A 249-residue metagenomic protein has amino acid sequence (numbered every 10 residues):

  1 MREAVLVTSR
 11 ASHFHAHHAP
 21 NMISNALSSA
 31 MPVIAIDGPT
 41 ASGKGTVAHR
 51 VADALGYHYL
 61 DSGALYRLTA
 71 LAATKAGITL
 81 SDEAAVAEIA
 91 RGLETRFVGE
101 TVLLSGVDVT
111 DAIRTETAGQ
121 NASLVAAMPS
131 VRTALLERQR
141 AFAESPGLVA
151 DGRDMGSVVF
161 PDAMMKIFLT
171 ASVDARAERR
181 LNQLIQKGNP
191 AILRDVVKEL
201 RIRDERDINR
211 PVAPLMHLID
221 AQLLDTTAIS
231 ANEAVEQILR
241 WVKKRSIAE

Functional and structural regions predicted by a protein language model:
F14-A19: Short hydrophobic alpha-helical segments enriched in small aliphatic residues
I36: Hydrophobic anchor at the beta1->P-loop junction of P-loop NTPases
T40: The conserved Walker
K44: Conserved lysine of the Walker
V47: Hydrophobic positions on the alpha1 helix immediately C-terminal to the Walker A/P-loop
R50-E116: N-terminal phosphate/diphosphate-binding loop that engages ATP/GTP or pyrophosphate donors across diverse enzyme folds
G99-E100, Q139-S145, R153-V158, D162 (+1 more regions): Small-molecule kinase domains that catalyze NTP-dependent phosphoryl transfer to phosphate-bearing small molecules
T110-N189: ATP-dependent NMP and nucleoside kinases share a basic, alpha-helical "lid"
